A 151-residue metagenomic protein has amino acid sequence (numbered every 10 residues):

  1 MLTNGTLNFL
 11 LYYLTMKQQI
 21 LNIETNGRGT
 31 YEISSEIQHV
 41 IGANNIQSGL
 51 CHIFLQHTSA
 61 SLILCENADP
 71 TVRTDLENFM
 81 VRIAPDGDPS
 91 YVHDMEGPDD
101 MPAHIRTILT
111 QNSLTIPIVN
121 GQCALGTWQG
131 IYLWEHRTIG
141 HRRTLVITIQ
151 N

Functional and structural regions predicted by a protein language model:
N4-T15: Short, Lys/Arg-enriched N-terminal segments with co-localized hydrophobic residues within the first ~10-30 amino acids
L14-N151: Active-site histidine-anchored catalytic micro-motif
